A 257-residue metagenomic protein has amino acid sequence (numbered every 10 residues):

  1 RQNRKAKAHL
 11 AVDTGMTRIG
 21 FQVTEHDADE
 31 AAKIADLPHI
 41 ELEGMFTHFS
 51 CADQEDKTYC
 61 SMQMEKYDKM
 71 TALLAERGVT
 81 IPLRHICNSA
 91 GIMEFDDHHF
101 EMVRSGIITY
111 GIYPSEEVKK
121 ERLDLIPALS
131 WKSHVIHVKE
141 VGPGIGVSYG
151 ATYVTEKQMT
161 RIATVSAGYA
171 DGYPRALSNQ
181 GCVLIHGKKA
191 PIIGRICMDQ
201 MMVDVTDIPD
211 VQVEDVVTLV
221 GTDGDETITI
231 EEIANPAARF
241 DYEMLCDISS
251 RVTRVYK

Functional and structural regions predicted by a protein language model:
R1-K7, D13-H134, V138-G142: Active-site loop/helix belt of alpha/beta enzymes
E140-K257: C-terminal accessory subdomain/extension
